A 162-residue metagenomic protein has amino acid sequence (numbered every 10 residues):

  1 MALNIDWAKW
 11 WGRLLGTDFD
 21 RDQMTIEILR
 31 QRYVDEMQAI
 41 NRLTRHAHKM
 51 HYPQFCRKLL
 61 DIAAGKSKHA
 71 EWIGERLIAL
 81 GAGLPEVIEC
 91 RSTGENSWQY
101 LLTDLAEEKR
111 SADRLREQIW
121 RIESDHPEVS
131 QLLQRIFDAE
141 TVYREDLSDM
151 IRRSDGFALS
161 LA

Functional and structural regions predicted by a protein language model:
M1-A162: Iron-associated oxidoreductase/ferritin-like identity signal
